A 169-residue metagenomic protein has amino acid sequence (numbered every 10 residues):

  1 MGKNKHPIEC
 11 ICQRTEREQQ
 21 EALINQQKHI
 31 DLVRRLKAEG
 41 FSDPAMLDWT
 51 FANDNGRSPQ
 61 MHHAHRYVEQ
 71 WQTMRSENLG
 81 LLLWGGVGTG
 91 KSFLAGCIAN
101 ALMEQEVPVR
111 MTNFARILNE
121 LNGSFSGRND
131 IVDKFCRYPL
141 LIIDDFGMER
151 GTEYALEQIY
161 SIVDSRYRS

Functional and structural regions predicted by a protein language model:
M1-M61: A short, basic N-terminal segment
D54, A95, N113, D144 (+1 more regions): Conserved RecA-like P-loop NTPase ATPase core
H63-R75: Pre-Walker A adenine-sensing motif
R75-A95: Walker A/P-loop nucleotide-binding motif
N78-L82, V109, L140: Residue-level preference for the first positions of well-ordered beta-strands
N100-M111: Post-Walker A helix-loop "phosphate-sensing" segment adjacent to the P-loop in P-loop NTPases
M111-L121: A short hydrophobic beta-strand->loop->alpha-helix junction that borders the nucleotide-binding pocket of P-loop NTPases
N122-R168: Conserved nucleotide-sensing/catalytic segment adjacent to the nucleotide-binding pocket in NTP-handling enzymes
